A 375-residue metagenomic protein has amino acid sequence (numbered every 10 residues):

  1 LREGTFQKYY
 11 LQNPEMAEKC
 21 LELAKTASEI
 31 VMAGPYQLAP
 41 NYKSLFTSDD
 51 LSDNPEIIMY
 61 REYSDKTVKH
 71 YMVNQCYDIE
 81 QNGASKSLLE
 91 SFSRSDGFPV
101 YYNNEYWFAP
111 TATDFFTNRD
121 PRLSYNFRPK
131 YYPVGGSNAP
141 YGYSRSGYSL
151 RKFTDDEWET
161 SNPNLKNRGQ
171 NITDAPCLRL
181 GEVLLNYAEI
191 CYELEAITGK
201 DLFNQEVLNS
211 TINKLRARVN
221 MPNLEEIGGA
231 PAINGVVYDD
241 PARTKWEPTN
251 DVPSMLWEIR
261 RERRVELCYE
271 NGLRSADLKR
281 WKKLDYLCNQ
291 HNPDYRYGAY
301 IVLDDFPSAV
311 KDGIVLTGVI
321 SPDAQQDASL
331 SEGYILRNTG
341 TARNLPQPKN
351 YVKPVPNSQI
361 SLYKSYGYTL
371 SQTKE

Functional and structural regions predicted by a protein language model:
L1-M72, T117-E375: Acidic/polar-rich alpha-helix caps and helix-coil junctions
D78-Y101: Short, cationic low-complexity segments
Y106-T111: Noncatalytic, helix-rich "gating/capping" subdomain that lines the substrate-entry/channel surface of large enzyme
